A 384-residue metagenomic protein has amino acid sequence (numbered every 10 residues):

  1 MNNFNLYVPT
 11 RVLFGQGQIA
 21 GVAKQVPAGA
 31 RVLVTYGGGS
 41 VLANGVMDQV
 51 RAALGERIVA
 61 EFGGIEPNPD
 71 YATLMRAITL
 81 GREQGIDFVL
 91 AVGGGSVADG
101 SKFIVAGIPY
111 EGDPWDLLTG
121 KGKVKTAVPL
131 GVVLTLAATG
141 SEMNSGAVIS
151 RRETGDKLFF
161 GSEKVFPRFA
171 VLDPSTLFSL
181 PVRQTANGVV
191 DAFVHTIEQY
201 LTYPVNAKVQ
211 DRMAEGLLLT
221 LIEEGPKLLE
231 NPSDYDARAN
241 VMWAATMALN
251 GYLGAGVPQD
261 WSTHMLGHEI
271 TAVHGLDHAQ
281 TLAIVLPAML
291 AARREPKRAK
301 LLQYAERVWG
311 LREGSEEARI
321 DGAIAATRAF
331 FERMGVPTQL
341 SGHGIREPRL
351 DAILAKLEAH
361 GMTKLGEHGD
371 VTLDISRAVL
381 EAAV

Functional and structural regions predicted by a protein language model:
M1-F88, L340: ATP/NTP phosphate-donor binding region
I19-V22, L42-V46, Y71-L74, S96-K102 (+4 more regions): Short glycine/serine/threonine-rich phosphate/pyrophosphate-binding segments that cradle anionic phosphate groups
A20, P109-V209, Q303: A glycine/threonine-rich phosphate-anchoring loop and its flanking beta-alpha core in nucleotide/phosphate-binding
G45-G112, D116, K121-G122, K227-R238: N-terminal small/polar loop signature for handling phosphorylated ligands or for N-terminal nucleophile
F193-I197, R238-L249, L286, T327 (+3 more regions): Short alpha-helical scaffolding segments that buttress acidic/His motifs in well-ordered protein cores
Q199, Y203-A326: Active-site segments that bind and position negatively charged phosphate/pyrophosphate groups
V308, R312-V384: C-terminal charged capping/lid subdomain of soluble metabolic enzymes
